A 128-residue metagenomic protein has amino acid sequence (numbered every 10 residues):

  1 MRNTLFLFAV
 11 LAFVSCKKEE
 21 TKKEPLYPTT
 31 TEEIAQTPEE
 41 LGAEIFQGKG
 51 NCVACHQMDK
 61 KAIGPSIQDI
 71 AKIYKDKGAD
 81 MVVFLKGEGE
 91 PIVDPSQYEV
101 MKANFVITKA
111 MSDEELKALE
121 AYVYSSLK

Functional and structural regions predicted by a protein language model:
T4-A12: Sec-dependent N-terminal signal peptides
C16-E20: Bacterial signal peptide processing site
K22, K61-G64: Short, non-ligating residues that shape and space the ligands of small metal-coordination modules and catalytic
K22-Q47: Electrostatic cytochrome c docking/interface patches
K49-M58, L119-V123: The canonical Cys-X-X-Cys-His
I63-A71, G87-K117: Axial heme c-ligation environment in periplasmic c-type cytochrome domains
A71-G78: Conserved helix-turn-beta segment immediately C-terminal to the redox Cys motif in thioredoxin-like folds
G78-K86, D113-E120, Y124: An amphipathic alpha-helix signature
